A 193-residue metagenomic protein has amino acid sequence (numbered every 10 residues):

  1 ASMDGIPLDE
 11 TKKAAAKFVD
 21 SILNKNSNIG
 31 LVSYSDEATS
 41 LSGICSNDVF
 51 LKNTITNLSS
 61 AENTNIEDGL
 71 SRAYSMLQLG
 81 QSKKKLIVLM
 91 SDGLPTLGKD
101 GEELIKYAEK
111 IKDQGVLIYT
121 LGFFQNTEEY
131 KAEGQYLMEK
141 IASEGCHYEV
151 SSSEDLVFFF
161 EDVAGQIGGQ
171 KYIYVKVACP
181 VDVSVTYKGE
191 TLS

Functional and structural regions predicted by a protein language model:
A1-N47, G69-L70, L86-S91, Y119-Q125: Von Willebrand factor
D9-K13, N53-S75, K84-L86, M90-E144 (+2 more regions): VWA/integrin I-like adhesion module and closely mimicked acidic/polar interface patches used
F18-V19, Y74-L77, K106-A108, Q170-Y174: Generic recognition of flexible, low-complexity loop/linker segments
S27, K85, C179-V183: Short beta-strand/loop motifs in extracellular/secreted proteins, especially within beta-sandwich accessory domains
N28-G30, C146-Y148, Y174, D182: Beta-sheet entry/capping signal
L31, L51-T54: Short, positively charged interaction helices/loops
D162-S193: Extracellular glycoprotein-like low-complexity segments
